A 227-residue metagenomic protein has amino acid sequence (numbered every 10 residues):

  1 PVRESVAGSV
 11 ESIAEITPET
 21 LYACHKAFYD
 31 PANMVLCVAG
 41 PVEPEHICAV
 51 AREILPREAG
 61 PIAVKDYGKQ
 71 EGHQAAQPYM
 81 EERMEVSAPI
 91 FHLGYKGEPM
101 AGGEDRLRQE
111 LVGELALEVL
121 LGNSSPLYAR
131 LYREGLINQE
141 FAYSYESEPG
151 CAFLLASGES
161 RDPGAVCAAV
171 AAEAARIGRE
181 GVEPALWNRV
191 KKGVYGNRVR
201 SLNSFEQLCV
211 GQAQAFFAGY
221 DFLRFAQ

Functional and structural regions predicted by a protein language model:
P1-D30, P41-F153, G158-Q227: Mature, solvent-exposed C-terminal subdomains and processed small-chain segments of exported/organellar
